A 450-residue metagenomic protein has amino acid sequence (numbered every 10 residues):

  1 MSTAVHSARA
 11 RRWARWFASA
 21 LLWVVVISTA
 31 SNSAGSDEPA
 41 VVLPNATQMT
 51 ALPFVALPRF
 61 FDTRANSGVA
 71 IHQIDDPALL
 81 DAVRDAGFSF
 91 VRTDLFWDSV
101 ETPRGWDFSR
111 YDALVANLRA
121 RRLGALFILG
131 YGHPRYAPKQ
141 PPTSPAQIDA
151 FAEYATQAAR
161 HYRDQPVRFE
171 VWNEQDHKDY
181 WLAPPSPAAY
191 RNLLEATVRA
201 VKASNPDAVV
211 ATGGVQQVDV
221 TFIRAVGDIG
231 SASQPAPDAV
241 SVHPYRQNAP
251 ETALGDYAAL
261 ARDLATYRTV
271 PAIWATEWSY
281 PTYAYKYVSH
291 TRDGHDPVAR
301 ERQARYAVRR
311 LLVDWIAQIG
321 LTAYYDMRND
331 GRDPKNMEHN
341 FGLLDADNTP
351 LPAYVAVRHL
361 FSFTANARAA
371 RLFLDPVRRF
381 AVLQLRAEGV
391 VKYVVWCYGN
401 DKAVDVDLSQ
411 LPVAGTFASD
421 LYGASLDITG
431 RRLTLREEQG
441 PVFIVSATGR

Functional and structural regions predicted by a protein language model:
S19-S28: Bacterial N-terminal signal peptides
V41-S89, D94: Boundary/entry segment of secreted carbohydrate-active catalytic domains
L80, A86-P235, P244: Substrate-binding cleft and catalytic face of glycoside hydrolase catalytic domains, especially the flexible beta-alpha
P187-R310, A317: Noncatalytic carbohydrate-binding groove/subsite architecture in carbohydrate-active enzymes
K286-V355, F373-D375: Aromatic/acidic polysaccharide-binding cleft in carbohydrate-active enzymes
L374-P412: Carbohydrate-binding surface patches
S409-G423: Solvent-exposed beta-hairpin/edge-strand motifs
T429-R450: C-terminal beta-strand-rich structural cap/linker in extracellular carbohydrate-active enzymes
